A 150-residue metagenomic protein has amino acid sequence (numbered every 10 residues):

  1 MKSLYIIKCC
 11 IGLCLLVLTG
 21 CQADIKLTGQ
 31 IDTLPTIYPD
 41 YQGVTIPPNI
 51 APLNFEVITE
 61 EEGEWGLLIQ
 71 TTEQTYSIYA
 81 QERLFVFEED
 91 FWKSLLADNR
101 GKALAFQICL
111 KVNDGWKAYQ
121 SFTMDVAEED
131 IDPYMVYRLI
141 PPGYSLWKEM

Functional and structural regions predicted by a protein language model:
M1-I7: Positively charged n-region of N-terminal signal peptides that target proteins for export
K8-T19: Bacterial N-terminal signal peptides
C21-M150: Sequence signature of WD/YWTD-type beta-propeller architectures
